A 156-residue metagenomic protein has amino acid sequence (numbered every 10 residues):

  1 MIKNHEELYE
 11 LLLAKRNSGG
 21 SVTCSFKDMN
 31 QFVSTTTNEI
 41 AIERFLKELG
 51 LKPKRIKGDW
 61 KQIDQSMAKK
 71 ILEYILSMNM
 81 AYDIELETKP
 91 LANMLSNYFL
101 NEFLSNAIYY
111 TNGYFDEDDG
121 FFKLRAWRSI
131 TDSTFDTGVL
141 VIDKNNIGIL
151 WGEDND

Functional and structural regions predicted by a protein language model:
M1-P90: N-terminal "domain-start" segment
F99-D156: Acidic, proline/glycine-rich low-complexity IDRs
